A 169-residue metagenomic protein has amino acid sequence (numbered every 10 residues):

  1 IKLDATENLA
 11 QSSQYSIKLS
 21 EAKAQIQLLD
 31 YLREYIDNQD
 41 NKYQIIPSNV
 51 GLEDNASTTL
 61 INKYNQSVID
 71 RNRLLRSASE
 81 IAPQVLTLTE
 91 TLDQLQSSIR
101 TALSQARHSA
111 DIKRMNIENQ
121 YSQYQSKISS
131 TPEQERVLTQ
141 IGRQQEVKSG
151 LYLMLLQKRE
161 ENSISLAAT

Functional and structural regions predicted by a protein language model:
I1-T169: Polar/charged helix-initiation
